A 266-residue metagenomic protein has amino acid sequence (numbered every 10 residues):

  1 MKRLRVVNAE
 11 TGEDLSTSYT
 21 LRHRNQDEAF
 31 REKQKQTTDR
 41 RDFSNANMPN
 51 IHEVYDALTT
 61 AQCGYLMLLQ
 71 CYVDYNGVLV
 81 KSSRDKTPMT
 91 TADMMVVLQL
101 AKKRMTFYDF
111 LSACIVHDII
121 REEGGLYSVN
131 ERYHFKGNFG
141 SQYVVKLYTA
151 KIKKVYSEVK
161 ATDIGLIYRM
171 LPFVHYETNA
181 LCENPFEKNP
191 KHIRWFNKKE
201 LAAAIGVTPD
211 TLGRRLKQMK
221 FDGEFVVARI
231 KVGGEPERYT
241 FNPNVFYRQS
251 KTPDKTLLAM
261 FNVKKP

Functional and structural regions predicted by a protein language model:
M1-T87, Y133-H192: Short recognition helix of helix-turn-helix/winged-helix DNA-binding domains
H23, N76, L111-S112, P172 (+3 more regions): Generic alpha-helical secondary structure signal
C71, P172, F221, N244-V245: Positions within ordered alpha-helical repeat solenoids
Y75-Y127, A180-E237: Winged helix-turn-helix DNA-binding recognition segment
G125-Y143, N197, K231-P253: Short, cationic-aromatic polyanion-contact patches
G140-V155, V245-V263: Conserved segment of winged-helix/HTH DNA-binding domains
A161, V263-P266: A recognition module on extended beta-rich or small alphabeta surfaces enriched in W/G with H and D/E
R169-V174, T211-G213, M260-V263: Short secondary-structure transition/capping segments
